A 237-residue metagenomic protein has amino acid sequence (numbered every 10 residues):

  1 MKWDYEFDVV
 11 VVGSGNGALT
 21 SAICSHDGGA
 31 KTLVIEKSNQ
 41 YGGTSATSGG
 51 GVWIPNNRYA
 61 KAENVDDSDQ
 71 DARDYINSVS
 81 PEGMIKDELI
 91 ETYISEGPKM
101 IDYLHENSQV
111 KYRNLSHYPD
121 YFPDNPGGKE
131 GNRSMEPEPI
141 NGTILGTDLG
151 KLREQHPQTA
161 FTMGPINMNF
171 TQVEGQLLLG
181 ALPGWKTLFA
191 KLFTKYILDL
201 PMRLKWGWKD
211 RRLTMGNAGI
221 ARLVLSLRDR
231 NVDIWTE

Functional and structural regions predicted by a protein language model:
M1, G15, H105-E106: Generic cytosolic/nucleocytoplasmic N-terminal low-complexity/intrinsically disordered segments
M1-V9, D27, A221: Extreme N-terminal leader/targeting segments of oxidoreductases
Y5-F7, G28-K31, S48-G49, R230: Short coil/turn connectors at secondary-structure junctions
V9-V34: N-terminal Rossmann-like FAD-binding beta1-loop-alpha1 element of flavoenzymes
K37-D233: Conserved N-terminal/central alpha/beta ligand/cofactor-binding core
T236-E237: A conserved short coil-to-beta-strand element within the FAD-binding core of flavoproteins
